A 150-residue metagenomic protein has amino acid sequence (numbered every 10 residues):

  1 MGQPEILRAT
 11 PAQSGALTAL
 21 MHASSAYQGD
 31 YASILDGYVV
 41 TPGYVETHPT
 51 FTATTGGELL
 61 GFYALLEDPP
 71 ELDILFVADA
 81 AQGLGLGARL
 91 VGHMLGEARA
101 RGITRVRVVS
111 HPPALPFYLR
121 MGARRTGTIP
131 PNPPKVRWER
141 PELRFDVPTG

Functional and structural regions predicted by a protein language model:
M1-A12, V147-G150: Conserved N-terminal entry element of GNAT/NAT acetyltransferase domains
P11-I74, A78-D79, V91-G92, E97: Acetyl-CoA-dependent GNAT
Q82: Glycine-rich ATP-binding loop(s) of histidine-kinase-like ATPases
G85: Glycine-rich phosphate-binding loop
A98-H111: Conserved GNAT acetyl-CoA-binding A-motif
R107-V109, R124-L143: Conserved catalytic-core motifs of GNAT/GCN5-like acyltransferases
Y118: Conserved active-site tyrosine of GNAT-family acetyltransferases
